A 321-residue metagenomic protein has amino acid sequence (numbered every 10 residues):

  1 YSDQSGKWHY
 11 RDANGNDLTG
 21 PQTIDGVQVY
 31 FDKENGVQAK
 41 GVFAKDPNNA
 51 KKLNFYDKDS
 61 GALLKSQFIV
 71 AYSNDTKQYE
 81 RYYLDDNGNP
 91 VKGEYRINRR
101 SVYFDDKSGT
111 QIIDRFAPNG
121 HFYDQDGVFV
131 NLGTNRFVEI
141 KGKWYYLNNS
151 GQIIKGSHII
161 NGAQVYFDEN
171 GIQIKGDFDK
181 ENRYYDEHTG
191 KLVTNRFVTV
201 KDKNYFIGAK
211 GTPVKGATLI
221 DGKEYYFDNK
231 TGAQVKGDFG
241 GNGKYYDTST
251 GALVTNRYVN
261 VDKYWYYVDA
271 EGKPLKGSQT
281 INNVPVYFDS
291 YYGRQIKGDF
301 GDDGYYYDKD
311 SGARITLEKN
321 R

Functional and structural regions predicted by a protein language model:
Y1-R321: Extracellular adhesion/carbohydrate-binding repeat motifs centered on closely spaced tryptophans
